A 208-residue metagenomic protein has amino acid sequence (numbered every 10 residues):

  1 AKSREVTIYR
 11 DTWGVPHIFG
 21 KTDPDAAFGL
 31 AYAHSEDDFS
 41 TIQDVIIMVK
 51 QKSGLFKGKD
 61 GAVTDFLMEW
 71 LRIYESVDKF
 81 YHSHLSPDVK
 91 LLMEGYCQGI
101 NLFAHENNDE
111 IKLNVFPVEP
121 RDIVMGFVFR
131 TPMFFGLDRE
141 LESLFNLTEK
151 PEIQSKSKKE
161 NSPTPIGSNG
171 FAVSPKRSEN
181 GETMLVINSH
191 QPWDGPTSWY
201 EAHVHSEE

Functional and structural regions predicted by a protein language model:
K2-T197, H205-E207: Substrate-recognition/specificity elements adjacent to catalytic centers across diverse enzyme folds
